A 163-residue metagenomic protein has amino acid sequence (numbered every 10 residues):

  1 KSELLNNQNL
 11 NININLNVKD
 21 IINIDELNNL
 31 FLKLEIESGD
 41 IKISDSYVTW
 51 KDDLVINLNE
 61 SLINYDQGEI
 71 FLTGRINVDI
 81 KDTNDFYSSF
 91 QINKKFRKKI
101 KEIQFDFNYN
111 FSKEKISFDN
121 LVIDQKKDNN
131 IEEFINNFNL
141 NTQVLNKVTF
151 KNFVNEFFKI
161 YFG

Functional and structural regions predicted by a protein language model:
K1-G163: Membrane-proximal interfacial segments on either side of biological membranes
